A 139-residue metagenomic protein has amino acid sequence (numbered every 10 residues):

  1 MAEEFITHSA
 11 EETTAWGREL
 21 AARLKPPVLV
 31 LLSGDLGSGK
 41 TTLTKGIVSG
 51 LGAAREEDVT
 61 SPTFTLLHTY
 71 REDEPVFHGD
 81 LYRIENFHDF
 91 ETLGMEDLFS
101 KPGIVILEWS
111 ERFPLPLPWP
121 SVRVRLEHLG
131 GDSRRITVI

Functional and structural regions predicted by a protein language model:
M1-W16: N-terminal pre-Walker A segment at the start of P-loop NTPase domains
E3-E4, E85-I139: Short phosphate-coordinating micro-motif centered on Lys-Gly-acidic
A21-P27: Phosphate-binding P-loop
L29-L31: Short hydrophobic/aromatic beta-strand immediately N-terminal to the Walker A/P-loop
S33-D35: P-loop (Walker A) phosphate-binding loop of NTP-binding proteins
K40: Conserved lysine of the Walker
A54-H68: Short beta-strand-centered segment that lines the nucleotide-binding/catalytic pocket of NTP-utilizing
